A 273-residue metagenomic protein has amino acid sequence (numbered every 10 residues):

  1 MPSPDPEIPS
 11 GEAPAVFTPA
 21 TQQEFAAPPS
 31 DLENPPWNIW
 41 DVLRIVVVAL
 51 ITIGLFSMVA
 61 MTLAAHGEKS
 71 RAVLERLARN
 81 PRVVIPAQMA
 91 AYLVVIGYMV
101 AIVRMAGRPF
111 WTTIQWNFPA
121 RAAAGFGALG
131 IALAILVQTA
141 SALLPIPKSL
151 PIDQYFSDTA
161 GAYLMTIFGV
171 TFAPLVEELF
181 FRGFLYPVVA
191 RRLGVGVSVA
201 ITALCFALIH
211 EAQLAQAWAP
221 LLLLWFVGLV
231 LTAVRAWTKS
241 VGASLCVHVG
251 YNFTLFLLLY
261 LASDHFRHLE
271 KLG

Functional and structural regions predicted by a protein language model:
M1-T113, T139, F256-G273: N-terminal, membrane-interfacial amphipathic/helix-forming hydrophobic leader that caps and precedes the first
A26-A27, D31, I131-G273: Transmembrane helix-loop-helix hairpins at the membrane interface of multi-pass integral membrane proteins
W37-V46, N80-Q88, Y92, A122-F126 (+4 more regions): Residue-level signature of transmembrane alpha-helical entry/exit and packing/kink sites in multi-pass membrane
A72-R76, P81, L93, P119 (+3 more regions): Generic signal for short, ordered secondary-structure residues within or immediately flanking folded domains
R108, R121-A122, L150, G161: Generic alpha-helical secondary structure signal
W111-N117, V189-L193: Membrane-interface helix-boundary motifs at transmembrane edges
T113-A132: Interfacial segments of alpha-helical transmembrane regions
